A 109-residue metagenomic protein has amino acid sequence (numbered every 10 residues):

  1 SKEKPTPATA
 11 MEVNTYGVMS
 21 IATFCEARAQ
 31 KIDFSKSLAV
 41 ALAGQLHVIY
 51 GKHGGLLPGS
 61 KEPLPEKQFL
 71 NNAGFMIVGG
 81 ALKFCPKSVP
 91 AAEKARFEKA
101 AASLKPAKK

Functional and structural regions predicted by a protein language model:
E3-G59, P63-Q68: Short N-proximal segments of mature Sec-exported proteins
A39-K109: Compact alpha-helical subdomains of small soluble proteins
